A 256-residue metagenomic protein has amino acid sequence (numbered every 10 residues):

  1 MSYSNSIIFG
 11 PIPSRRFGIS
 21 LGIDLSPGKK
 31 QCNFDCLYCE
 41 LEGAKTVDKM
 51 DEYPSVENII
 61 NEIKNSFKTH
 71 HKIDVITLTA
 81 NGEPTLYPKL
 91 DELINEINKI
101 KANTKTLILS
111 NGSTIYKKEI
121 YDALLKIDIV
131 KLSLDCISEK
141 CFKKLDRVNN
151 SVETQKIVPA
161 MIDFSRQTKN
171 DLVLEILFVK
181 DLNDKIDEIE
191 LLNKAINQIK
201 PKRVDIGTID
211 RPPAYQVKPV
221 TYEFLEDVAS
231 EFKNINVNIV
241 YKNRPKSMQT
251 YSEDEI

Functional and structural regions predicted by a protein language model:
S2-R16, P27, N61, K68 (+2 more regions): Auxiliary Fe-S-binding modules of radical SAM enzymes
R16-E57: Canonical Radical SAM [4Fe-4S] cluster-binding loop centered on the CxxxCxxC motif and its immediate flanking residues
P27, E42-K45, T79-A80, I176-F178 (+1 more regions): Short, histidine-centered active-site or binding-site loop motifs used for metal coordination, general acid-base
E40-G43, K72-V75, I137-C141, L172-V173: Short, basic/glycine-rich phosphate-binding loops at helix/coil junctions that contact nucleotide phosphates
E42-L78, P88-E92: Conserved alpha-helical substructure of the radical SAM core
T77-E83, N111-G112: Glycine-rich beta-strand-to-loop/alpha-helix junction loops that act as flexible
L86-V220: Conserved AdoMet/S-adenosylmethionine-binding subsite of the radical SAM
